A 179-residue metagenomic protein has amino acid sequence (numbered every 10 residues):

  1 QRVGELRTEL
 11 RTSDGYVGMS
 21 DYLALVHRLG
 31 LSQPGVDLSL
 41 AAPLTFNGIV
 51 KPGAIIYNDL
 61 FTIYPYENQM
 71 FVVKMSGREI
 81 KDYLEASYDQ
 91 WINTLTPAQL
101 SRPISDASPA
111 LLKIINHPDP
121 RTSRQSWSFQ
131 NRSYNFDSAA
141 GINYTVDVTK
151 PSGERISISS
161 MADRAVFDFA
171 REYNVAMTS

Functional and structural regions predicted by a protein language model:
Q1-R2, S87: Charged, low-complexity, helix-prone segments enriched in Lys/Glu/Asp/Gln
R2-M19: Glycine-rich phosphate/diphosphate-binding loops and the adjacent beta-loop-alpha structural elements that coordinate
S20, A24-S179: Feature captures C-terminal
